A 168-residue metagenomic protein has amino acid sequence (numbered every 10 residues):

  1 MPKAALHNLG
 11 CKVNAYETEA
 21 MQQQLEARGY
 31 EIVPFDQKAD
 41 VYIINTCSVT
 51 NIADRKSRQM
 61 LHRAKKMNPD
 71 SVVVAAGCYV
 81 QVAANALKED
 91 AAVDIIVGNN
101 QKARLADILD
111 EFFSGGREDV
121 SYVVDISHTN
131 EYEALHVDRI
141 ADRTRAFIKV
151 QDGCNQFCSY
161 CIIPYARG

Functional and structural regions predicted by a protein language model:
M1-G168: Proteins enriched for Cys/Gly/acidic motifs involved in redox and nucleic-acid/cofactor modification
